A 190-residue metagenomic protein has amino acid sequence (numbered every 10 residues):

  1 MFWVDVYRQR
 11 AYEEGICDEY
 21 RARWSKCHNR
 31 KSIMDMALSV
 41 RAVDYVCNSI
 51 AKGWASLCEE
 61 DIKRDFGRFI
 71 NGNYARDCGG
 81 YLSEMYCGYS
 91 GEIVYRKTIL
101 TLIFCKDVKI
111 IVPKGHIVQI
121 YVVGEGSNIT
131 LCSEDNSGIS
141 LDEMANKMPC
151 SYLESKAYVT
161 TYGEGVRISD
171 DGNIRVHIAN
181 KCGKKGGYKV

Functional and structural regions predicted by a protein language model:
M1-V190: Short, glycine-biased loop/turn motifs at secondary-structure junctions and in low-complexity Ser/Thr/Pro-rich termini
